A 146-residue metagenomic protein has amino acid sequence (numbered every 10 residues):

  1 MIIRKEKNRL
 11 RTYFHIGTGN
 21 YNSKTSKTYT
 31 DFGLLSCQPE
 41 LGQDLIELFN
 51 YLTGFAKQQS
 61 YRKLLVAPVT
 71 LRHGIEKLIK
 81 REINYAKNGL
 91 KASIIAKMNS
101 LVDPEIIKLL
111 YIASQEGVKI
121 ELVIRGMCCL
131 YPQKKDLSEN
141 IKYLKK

Functional and structural regions predicted by a protein language model:
M1-N20, K24-T25, E40-G42, P68-K146: PLD/PLD-like phosphodiesterase catalytic module centered on the HKD motif
Y21-G54: Mobile "lid/hinge" segments at catalytic clefts and subdomain interfaces of large enzymes
T28-L35, Q59-A67: Charged, low-complexity surface segments at secondary-structure and domain boundaries
Y51, F55, E82-Y85: Conserved, well-folded catalytic cores of nucleic-acid-processing and energy-transducing macromolecular machines
F55-L64, G89-K91: Gly-rich Lys/Arg/Thr-decorated short loops/hinges at beta-loop-alpha junctions or inter-strand turns that position
